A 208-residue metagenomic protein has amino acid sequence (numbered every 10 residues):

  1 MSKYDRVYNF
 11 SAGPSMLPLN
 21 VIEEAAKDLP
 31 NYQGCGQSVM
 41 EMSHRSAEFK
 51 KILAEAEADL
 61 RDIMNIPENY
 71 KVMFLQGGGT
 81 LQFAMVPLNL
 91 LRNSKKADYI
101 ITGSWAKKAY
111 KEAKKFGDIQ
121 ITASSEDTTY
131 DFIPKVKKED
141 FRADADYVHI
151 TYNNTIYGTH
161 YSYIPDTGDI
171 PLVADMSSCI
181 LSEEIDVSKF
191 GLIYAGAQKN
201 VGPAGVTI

Functional and structural regions predicted by a protein language model:
R6-E57: A glycine-/small-polar-enriched, mobile loop at the entrance of the PLP active site in fold-type I
G13, A113, S124-I180, L192: Active-site phosphate-binding strand-loop segment of PLP-dependent enzymes
K27-G34, A58, D62-I66, K115-D118 (+2 more regions): Generic secondary-structure signature for well-ordered alpha-helical cores
G36-Q82, N89, S104, E112: Conserved N-terminal alpha-helix of the aminotransferase class I/II PLP-enzyme fold
T80-V148: PLP-dependent aminotransferase-like
K108-A109, T129-P134, L181-I185, G202-V206: Short, charged, surface-exposed secondary-structure boundary motifs
F190-I208: Active-site PLP attachment segment
